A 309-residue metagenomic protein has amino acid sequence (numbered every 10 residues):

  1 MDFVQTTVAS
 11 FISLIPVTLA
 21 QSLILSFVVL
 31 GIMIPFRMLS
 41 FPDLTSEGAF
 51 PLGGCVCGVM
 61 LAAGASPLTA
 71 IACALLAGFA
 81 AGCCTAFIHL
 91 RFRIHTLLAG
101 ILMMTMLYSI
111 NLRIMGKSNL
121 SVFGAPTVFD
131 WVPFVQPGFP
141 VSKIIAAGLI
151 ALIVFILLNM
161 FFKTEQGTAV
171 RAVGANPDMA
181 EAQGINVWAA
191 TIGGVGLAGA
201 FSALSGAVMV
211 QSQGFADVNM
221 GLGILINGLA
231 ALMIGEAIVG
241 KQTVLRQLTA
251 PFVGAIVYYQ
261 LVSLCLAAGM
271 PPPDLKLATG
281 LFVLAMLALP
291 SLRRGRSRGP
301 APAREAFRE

Functional and structural regions predicted by a protein language model:
M1-V28, G64-T69, W131, V135-Q136 (+2 more regions): Membrane-interfacial amphipathic/re-entrant helices at transmembrane-helix boundaries
S10, A175-A182, N186-A189, R246 (+1 more regions): Cytosolic-side transmembrane-helix boundaries in multi-pass membrane proteins
I12-S66, I71, F87-F92, M233-L245 (+1 more regions): Single transmembrane alpha-helix segments in multi-pass membrane proteins
I32, A65-T105, I110, A151-I153 (+2 more regions): Alpha-helical transmembrane segments within multi-pass membrane transporters and channels
R37-P42, C83-G124, G214-V218, A230-T249: Short loop segments and helix-boundary regions at transmembrane helix junctions of multi-pass inner-membrane proteins
S66, A81, F139-L225, A230: Helix-loop-helix "hairpin" substructures at the membrane interface of multi-pass membrane proteins
T96, G100-M103, L107-K163, G193 (+2 more regions): Transmembrane helix-bundle core of multi-pass membrane transporters and related energy-transducing complexes
S202, G206-L277: Transmembrane alpha-helical segments in multi-pass inner-membrane proteins
